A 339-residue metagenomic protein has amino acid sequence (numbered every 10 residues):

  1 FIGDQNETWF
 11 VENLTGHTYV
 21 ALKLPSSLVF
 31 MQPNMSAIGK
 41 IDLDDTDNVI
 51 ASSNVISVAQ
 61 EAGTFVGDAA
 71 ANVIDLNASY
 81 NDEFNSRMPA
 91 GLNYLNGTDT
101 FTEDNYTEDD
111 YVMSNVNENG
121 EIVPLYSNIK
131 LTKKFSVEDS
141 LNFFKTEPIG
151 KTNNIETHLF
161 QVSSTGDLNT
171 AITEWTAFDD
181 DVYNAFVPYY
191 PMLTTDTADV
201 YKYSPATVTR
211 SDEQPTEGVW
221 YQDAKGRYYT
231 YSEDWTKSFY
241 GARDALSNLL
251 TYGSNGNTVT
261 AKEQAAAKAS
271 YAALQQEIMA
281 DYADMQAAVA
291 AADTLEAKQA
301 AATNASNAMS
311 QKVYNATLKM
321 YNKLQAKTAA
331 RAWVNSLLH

Functional and structural regions predicted by a protein language model:
D4-V11, G16-H339: C-terminus-biased signal that marks the final domain/tail of proteins
